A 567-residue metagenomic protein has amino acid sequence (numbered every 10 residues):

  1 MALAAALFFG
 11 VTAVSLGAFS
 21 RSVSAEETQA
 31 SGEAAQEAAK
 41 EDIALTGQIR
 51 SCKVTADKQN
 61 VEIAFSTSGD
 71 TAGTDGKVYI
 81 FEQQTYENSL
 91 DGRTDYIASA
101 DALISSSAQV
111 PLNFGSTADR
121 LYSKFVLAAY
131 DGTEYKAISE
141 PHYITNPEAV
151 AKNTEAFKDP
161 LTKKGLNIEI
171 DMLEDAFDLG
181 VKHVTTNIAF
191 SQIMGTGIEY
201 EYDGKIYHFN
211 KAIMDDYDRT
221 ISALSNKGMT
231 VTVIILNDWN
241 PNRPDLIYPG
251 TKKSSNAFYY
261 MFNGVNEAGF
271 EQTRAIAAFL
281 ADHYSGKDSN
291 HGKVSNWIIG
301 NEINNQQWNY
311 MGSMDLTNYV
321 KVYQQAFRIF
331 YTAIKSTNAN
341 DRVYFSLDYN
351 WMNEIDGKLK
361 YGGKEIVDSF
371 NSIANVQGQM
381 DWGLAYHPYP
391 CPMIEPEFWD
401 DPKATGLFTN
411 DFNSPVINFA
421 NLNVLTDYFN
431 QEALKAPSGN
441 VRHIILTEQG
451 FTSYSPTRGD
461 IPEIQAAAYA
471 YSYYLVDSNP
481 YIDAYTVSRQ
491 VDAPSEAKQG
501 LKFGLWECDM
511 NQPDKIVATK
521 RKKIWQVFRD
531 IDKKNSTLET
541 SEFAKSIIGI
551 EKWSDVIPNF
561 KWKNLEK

Functional and structural regions predicted by a protein language model:
G10-E37: Sec-dependent signal peptide cleavage junction
G32-D57: Short, compositionally biased P/S/T/A/G/V-rich stretches that sit at domain boundaries
K58-A72: Aromatic/hydrophobic beta-strand junction motif of beta-rich domains
E62, Q84-L90, T94, A128-Y135 (+6 more regions): N-terminal substrate-binding region of glycoside hydrolase catalytic domains
T94-S116: Aromatic sugar-binding surface patches on proteins that engage polysaccharides or sugar-phosphate polymers
D159, T273-I276, D282, K293 (+1 more regions): Noncatalytic carbohydrate-binding groove/subsite architecture in carbohydrate-active enzymes
G165, P249-Y259, I298, I303 (+2 more regions): Aromatic-rich peripheral "rim/lid" segments of glycoside hydrolase catalytic domains that contact and position glycan
N167-D178, A277-S285, K360-S372, A466-Y474: Short, acidic/polar
